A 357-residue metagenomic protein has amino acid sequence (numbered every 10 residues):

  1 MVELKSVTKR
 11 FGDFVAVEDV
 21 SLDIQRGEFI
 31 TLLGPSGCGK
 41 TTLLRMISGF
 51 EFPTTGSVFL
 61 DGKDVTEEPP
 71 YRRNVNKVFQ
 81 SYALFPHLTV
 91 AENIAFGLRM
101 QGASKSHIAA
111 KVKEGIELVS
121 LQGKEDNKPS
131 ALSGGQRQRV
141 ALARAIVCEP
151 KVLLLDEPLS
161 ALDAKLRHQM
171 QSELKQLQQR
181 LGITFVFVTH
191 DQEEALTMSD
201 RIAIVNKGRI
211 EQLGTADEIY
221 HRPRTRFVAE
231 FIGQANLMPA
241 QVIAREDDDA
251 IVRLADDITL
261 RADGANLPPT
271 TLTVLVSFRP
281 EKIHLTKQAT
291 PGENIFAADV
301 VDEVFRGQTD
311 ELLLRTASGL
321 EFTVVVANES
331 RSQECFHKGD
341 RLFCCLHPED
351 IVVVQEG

Functional and structural regions predicted by a protein language model:
F29, E68-E230: ABC ATPase nucleotide-binding domains
L33-P35: The feature captures the beta-strand-to-loop junction immediately N-terminal to the Walker
S48: Helix-to-loop junction immediately C-terminal to a conserved catalytic motif
T54-S57, H107, K207, P239: Conserved coupling/switch loops of ABC nucleotide-binding domains, chiefly the family-specific signature
G56-D64: Conserved ABC transporter NBD signature motif
A235, A244-G357: Non-catalytic connector elements of ABC transporters
